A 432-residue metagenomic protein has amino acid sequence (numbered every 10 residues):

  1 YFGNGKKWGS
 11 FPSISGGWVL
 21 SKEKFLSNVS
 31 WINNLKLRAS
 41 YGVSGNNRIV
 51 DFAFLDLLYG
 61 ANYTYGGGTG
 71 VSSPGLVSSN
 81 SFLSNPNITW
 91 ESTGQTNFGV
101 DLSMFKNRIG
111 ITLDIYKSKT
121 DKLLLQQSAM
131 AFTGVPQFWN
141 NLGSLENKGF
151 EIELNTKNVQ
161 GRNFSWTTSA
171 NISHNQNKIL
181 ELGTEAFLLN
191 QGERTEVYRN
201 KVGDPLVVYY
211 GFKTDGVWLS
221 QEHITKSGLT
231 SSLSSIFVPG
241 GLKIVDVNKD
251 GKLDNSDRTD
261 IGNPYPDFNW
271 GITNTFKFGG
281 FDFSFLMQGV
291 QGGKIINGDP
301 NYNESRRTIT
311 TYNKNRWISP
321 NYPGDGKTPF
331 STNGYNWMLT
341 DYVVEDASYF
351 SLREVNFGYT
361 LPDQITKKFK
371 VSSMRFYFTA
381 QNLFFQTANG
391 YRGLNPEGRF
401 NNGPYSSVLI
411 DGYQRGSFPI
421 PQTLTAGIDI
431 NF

Functional and structural regions predicted by a protein language model:
Y1, L20, Y41-G45, I115-D121 (+8 more regions): Transmembrane beta-strands of outer-membrane beta-barrel pores
Y1-G60, E91-M104, Y116-S118, N147-K148 (+2 more regions): Structural signature of Gram-negative outer-membrane beta-barrels, strongest in the C-terminal barrel of TonB-dependent
I14-L20, A39, F98-L102, L113 (+6 more regions): Residues on the lipid-exposed face of transmembrane beta-strands in outer-membrane beta-barrel proteins
S21-L35, R48, F105-R108, V159-W166 (+6 more regions): Short loop/turn motifs that connect adjacent beta-strands in outer-membrane beta-barrel proteins
S27-E91, G110-L145, V202: Solvent-exposed loop/turn elements at secondary-structure boundaries
G66, L142-N147, G192-L219, G324 (+2 more regions): C-terminal beta-signal and terminal closure region of outer-membrane beta-barrel proteins
N140, K157-P264, Q381-L383, A388-Y391: Conserved small-residue
S231, V290-L383, G393, N402: Extracytoplasmic gating/loop element in the C-terminal half of outer-membrane beta-barrel translocons and assembly
